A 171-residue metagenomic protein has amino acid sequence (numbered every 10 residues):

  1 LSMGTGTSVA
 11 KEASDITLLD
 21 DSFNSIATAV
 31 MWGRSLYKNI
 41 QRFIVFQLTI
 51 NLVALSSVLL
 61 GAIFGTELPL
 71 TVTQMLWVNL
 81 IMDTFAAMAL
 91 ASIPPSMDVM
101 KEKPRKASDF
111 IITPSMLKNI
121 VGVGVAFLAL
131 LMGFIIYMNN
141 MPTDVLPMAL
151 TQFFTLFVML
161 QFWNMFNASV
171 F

Functional and structural regions predicted by a protein language model:
L1: Active-site-proximal beta-strands of protease catalytic cores
G4-F171: Membrane-embedded transport module
